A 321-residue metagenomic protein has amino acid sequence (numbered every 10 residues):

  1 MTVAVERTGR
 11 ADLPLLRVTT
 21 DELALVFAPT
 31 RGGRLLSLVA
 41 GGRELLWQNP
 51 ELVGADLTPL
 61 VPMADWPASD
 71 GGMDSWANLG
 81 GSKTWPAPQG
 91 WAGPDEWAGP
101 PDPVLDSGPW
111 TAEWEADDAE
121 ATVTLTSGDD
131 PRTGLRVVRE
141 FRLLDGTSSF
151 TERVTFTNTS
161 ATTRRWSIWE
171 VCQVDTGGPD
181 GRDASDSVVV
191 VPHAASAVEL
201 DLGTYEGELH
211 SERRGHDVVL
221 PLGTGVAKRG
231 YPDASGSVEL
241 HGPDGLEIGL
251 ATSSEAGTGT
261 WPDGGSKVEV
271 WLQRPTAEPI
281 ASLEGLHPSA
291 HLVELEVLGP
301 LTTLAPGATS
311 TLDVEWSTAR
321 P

Functional and structural regions predicted by a protein language model:
M1-T151, T159-P321: Surface-exposed acidic/polar loop and edge beta-strand patches at domain peripheries
V154: Beta-strand-loop-alpha "switch" segments that mediate conformational coupling across diverse proteins
